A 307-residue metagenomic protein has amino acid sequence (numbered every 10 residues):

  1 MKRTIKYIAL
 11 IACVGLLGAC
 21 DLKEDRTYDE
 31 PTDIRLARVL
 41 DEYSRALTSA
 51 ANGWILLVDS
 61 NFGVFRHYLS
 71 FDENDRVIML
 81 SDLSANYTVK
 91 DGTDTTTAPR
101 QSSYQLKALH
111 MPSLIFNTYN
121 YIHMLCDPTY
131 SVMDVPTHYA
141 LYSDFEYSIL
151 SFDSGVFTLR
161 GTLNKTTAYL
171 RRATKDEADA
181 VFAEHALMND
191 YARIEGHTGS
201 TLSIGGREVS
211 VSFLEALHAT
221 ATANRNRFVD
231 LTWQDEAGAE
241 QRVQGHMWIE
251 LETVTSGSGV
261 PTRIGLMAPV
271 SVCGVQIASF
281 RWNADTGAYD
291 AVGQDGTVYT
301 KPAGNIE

Functional and structural regions predicted by a protein language model:
M1-A9: Bacterial N-terminal signal peptides that target proteins for export
L16-A19: C-terminal motif of bacterial Sec signal peptides marking the signal peptidase cleavage site
D21-M111, H185-Y191: Acidic/polar, low-complexity intrinsically disordered N-terminal segments immediately downstream of a Sec signal
L57, F62, P99-Q101, F116-T118 (+3 more regions): Extended beta-sheet lipid-handling architectures
G63-L69, R100, Y147, G245 (+1 more regions): A structural detector for short beta-strand units
L80-H218: Long, acidic/polar, low-complexity amphipathic helices and coiled-coil-like
A173-E307: Preference for solvent-exposed, low-hydrophobicity sequence contexts
